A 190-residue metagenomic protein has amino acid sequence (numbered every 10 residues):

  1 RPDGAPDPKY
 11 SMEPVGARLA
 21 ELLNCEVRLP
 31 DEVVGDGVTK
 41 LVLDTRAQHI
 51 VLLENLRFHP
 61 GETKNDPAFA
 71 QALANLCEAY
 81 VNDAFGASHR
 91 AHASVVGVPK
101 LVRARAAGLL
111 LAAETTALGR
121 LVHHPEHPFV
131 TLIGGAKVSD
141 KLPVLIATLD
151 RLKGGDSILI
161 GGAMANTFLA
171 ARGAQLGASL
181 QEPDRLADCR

Functional and structural regions predicted by a protein language model:
R1-R190: Active-site loop-to-helix "anion-binding N-cap" substructures in soluble metabolic enzymes
